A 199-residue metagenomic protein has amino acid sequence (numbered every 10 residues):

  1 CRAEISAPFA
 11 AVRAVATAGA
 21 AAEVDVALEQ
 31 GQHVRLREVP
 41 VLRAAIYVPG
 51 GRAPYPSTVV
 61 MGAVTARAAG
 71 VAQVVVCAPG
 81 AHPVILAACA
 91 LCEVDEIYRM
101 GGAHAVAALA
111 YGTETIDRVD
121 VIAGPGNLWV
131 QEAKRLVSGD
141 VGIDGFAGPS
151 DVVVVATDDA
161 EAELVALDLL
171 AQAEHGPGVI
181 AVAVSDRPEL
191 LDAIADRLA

Functional and structural regions predicted by a protein language model:
C1-L42: N-terminal Rossmann-like NAD(P)+-binding subdomain of aldehyde/semialdehyde dehydrogenases
C1-V12, R37, R52, V59 (+10 more regions): Generic structural signal for well-ordered, non-membrane alpha-helical segments in soluble metabolic enzymes
A21-L28, V119, V179-V184: Flexible, glycine/charged-enriched surface loops at secondary-structure junctions
V26-A88: Conserved small-residue-rich beta-alpha loop and adjacent elements that most often cradle the phosphate/pyrophosphate
V48, A78, A156-D158, S185: Short, structured patches in soluble enzyme cores that scaffold and shape functional sites
L91-V182: Conserved NAD(P)+-binding/catalytic subdomain of aldehyde/semialdehyde dehydrogenases
A171, H175, V182-A199: A glycine- and small/hydrophobic-rich beta-loop-beta segment that serves as a flexible "lid/hinge" or phosphate-binding
